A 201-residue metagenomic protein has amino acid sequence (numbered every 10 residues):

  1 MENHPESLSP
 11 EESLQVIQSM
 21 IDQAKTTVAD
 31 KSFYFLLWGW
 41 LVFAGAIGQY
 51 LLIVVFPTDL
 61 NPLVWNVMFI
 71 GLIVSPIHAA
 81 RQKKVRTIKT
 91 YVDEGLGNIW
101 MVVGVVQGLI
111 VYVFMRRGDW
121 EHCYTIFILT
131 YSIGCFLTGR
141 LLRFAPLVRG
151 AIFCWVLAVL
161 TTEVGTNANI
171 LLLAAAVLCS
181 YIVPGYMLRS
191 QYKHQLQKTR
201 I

Functional and structural regions predicted by a protein language model:
M1-K31: N-terminal juxtamembrane cytosolic/stromal segments of multi-pass membrane proteins
K25-V113: Selected alpha-helical membrane-embedding segments in polytopic membrane proteins
L37-A44, V67-G71, I126, T130-I133 (+3 more regions): Lipid-exposed faces of alpha-helical membrane segments in multi-pass integral membrane proteins
G48-V54, V111-R117, C135-L142, A158-T166: Hydrophobic alpha-helical transmembrane segments
F56, K83-T87, G118, P146 (+1 more regions): Membrane-interfacial segments
P57-W65, W120-T125, P146-R149, N167-A174: Short, aromatic-rich membrane-interface segments at the entry and exit of alpha-helical transmembrane domains
Y91-A151: Membrane-proximal helix-loop-helix units in multi-pass membrane proteins
L137-I201: Terminal transmembrane helical module of multi-pass membrane proteins
